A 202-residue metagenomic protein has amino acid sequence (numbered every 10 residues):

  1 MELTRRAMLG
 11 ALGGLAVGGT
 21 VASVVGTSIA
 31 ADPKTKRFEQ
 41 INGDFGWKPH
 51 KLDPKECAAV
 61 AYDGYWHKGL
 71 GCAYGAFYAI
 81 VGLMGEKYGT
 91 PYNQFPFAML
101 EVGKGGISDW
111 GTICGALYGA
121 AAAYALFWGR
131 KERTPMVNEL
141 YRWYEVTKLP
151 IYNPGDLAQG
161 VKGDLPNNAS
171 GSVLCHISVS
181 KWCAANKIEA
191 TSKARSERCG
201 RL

Functional and structural regions predicted by a protein language model:
M1-A16: N-terminal secretory signal peptides and thylakoid transit peptides that target proteins across membranes
S23-A58: C-terminal segment of N-terminal export signals and the immediately downstream linker at the start of the mature
E39-H50, A61-K68, G75, Y152: Conserved, single-site charged/polar hotspot
H50-Y62, P96-G105: Short amphipathic alpha-helical segments and their helix-coil junctions
V60-G69, V102-G111, T191-R198: A short glycine/serine-rich beta->alpha loop
G71-G129: Small-residue-enriched, tightly packed secondary-structure blocks
F77-M84, A120-Y124, M136-L202: Amphipathic alpha-helical interface segments
N93-V102, T134-E145: Beta-strand segments within the central parallel beta-sheet cores of soluble alpha/beta enzyme folds
